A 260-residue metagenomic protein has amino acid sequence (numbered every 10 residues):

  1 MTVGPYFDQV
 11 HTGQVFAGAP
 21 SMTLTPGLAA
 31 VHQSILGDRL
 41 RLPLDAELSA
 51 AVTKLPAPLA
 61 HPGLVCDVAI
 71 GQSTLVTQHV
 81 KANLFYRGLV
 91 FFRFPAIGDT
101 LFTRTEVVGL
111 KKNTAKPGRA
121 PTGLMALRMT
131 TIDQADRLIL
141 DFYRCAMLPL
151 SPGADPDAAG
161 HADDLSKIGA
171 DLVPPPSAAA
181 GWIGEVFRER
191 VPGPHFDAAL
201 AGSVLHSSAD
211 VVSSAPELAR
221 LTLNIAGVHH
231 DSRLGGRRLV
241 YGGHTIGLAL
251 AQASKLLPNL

Functional and structural regions predicted by a protein language model:
M1-V52, P149-R237: Non-catalytic linker/capping segments at the edges of enzyme domains
R41, G118-A120, P258: Hydrophobic small-molecule pocket/channel-lining residues, especially in calycin-type beta-barrels
S49-K111, R237-L260: Hydrophobic beta-strand-centered segment that forms part of the acyl-chain substrate-binding groove
A115-R128: Short aromatic-glycine-enriched beta-strand elements
T131-I132: Hydrophobic beta-strand positions
L140-F142: A structural microfeature
